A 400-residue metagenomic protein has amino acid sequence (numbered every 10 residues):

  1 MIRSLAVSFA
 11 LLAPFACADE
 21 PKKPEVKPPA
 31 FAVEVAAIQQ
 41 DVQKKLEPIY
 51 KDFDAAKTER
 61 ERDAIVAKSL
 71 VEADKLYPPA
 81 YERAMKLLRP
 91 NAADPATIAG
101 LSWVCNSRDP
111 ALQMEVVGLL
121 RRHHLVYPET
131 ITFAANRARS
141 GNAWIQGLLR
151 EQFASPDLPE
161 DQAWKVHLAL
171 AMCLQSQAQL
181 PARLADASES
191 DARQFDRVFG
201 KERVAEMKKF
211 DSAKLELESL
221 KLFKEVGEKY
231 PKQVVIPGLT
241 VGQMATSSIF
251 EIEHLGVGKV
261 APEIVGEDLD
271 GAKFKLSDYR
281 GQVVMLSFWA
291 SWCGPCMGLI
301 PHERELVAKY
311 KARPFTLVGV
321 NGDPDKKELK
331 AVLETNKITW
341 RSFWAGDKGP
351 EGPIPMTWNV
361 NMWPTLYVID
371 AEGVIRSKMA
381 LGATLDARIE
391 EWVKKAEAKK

Functional and structural regions predicted by a protein language model:
L101-S155: Alpha-helical adaptor scaffolds
R193-L269, S277-R280, A331-E334: N-proximal helix/coil linker or "cap" segments that precede and/or mark the start of modular domains
Q282-V284, W289-W292, M362: Short pre-active-site segment immediately N-terminal to redox-active cysteine/selenocysteine motifs in thiol-based
F288-E305: Conserved redox-active cysteine motifs that mediate thiol-disulfide chemistry, especially di-cysteine Cys-X(1-2)-Cys
G298, E334-I338, A345-E390: Thiol/disulfide oxidoreductase modules built on the thioredoxin-like
I300-V320: Conserved helix-turn-beta segment immediately C-terminal to the redox Cys motif in thioredoxin-like folds
R313-E328, I338-G349: Thiol-based oxidoreductase modules, predominantly thioredoxin-like and allied folds used for disulfide exchange
